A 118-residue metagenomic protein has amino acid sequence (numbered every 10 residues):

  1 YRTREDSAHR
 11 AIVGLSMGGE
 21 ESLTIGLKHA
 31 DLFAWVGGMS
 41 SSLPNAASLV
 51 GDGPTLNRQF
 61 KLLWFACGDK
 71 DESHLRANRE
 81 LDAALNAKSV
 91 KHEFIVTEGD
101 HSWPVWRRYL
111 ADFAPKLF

Functional and structural regions predicted by a protein language model:
Y1-F118: Non-catalytic cap/lid and distal C-terminal segments of serine-dependent acyl enzymes
